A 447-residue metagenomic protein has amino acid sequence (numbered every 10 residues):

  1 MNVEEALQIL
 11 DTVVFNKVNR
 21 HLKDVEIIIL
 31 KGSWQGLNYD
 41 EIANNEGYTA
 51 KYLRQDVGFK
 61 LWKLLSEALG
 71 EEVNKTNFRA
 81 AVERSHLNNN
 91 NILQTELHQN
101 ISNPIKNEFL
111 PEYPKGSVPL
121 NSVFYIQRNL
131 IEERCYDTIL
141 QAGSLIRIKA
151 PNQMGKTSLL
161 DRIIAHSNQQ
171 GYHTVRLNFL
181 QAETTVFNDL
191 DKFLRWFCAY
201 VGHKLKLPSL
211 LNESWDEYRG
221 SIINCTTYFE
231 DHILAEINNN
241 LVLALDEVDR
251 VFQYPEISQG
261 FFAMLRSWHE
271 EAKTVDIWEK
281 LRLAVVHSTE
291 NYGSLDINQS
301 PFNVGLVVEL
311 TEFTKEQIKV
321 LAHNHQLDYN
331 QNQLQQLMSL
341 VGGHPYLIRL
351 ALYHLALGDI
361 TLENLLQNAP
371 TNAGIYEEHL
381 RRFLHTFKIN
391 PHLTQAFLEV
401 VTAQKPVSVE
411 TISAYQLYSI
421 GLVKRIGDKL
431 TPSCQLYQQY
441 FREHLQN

Functional and structural regions predicted by a protein language model:
M1-Q94, Q331-Q335, G342, P370-K388 (+1 more regions): An N-terminal, helix-rich hydrophobic module
S102-P151, S158-S167, D231: Walker A/P-loop-proximal flanking segment of P-loop NTPase domains
R147, H166-N188, L243: Conserved catalytic segments around the Walker B and adjacent sensor/switch elements of P-loop NTPase domains
F187-L210: Conserved NTP-binding/hydrolysis module of P-loop NTPases
G202-L245, D249-M264, E270-E279: Mid-core helix/loop region of P-loop NTP-binding domains shared across ATPases and GTPases
V275, K280, T289-G305: Short regulatory helix/loop adjacent to the ATP-binding pocket of P-loop NTPases
G305-Q333: Conserved small helical "lid"/interfacial subdomain of P-loop NTPases
L327-L422, I426, Q435: Winged-helix-like regulatory helical subdomains adjacent to P-loop NTPase cores
